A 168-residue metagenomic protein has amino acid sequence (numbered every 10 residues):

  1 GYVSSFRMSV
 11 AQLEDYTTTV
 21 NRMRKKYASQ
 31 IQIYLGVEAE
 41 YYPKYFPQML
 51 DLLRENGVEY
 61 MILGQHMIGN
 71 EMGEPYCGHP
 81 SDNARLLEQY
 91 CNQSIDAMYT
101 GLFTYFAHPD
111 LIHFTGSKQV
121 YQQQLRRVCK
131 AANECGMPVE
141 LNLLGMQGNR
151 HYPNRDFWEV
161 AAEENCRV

Functional and structural regions predicted by a protein language model:
G1-R85: A metal-dependent hydrolase metal-coordination microenvironment
E55, I62-N165: Domain-core and long-helix interface of multi-subunit machines
